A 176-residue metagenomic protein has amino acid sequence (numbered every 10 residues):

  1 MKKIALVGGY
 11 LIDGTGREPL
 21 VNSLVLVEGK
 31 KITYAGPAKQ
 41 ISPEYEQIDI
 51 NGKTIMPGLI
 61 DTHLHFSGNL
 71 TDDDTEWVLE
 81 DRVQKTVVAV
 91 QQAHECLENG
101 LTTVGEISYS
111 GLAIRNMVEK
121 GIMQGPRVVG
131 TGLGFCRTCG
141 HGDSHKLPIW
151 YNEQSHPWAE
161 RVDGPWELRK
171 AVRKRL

Functional and structural regions predicted by a protein language model:
M1-S42, I55: N-terminal metal-binding scaffold of metallo-dependent hydrolase/deaminase domains
A5, Y45-D49, G130: Conserved beta-strand scaffold positions in the cores of enzyme catalytic domains, especially in NTP/NDP-utilizing
L6, V27, D49-I50, D61: Short, acidic, Ser/Thr-enriched surface-loop or helix-capping motifs
V25, E80-R82, A159-R161: Short, flexible loop segments at the rims of nucleotide/cofactor-binding pockets, characterized by
P43-T54, I114-I122, P165-L176: Short amphipathic alpha-helices and their capping/turn segments at secondary-structure boundaries
E44, L101, G125-R127: A generic structural signal for alpha->beta connector loops
K53-K120, T138-D143: Metal-associated gating/positioning segment near the N- to mid-region
I122-L176: Metal-coordinating catalytic core of metallo-dependent amide/deamination hydrolases
